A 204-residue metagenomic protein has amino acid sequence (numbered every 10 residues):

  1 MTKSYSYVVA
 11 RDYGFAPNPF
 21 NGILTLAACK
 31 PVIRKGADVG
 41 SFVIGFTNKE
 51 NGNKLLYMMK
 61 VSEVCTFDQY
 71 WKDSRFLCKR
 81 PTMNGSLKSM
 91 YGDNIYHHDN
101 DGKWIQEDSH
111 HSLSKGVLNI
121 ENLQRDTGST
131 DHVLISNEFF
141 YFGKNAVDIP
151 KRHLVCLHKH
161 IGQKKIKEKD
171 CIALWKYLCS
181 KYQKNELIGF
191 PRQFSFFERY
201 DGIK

Functional and structural regions predicted by a protein language model:
M1-D38, D73, G202-K204: Compositionally biased, charged N-terminal/linker segments
K3, L55-Y57, N137: Residues that flank catalytic or metal-binding motifs in active/ligand-binding sites
R11, T47, E63: Residues that form ligand- and interface-recognition hot spots within folded domains
K30, D68-K204: Contiguous surface segments at macromolecular interaction interfaces
G40-V43: Structural motif
F46-G52: Short, charged beta-turn/beta-strand-edge "cap" motif at the junction between a beta-strand and an adjacent loop
N53-Q69: Short, compositionally biased
